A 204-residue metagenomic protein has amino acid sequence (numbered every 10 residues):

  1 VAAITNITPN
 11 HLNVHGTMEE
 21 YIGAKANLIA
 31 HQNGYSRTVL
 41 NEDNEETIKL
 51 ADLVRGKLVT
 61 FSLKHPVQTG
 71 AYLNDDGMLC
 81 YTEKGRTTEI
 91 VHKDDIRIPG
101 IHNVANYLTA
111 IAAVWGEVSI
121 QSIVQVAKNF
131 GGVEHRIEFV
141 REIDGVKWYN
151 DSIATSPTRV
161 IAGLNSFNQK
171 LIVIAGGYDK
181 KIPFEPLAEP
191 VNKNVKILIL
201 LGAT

Functional and structural regions predicted by a protein language model:
V1-F61, Y72-L73, V91-R97: Flexible active-site lid/hinge loop adjacent to a nucleotide/diphosphate and Mg2+-phosphate binding pocket
A2-T5, Y21, V39, L58 (+5 more regions): Residue-level signal for inorganic ion chemistry
I7-N10, L63-P66, G176-D179, G202-A203: Short, acidic/turn-prone active-site loops that include or flank metal/cofactor- and phosphate-binding residues
T38-E42, I174-A175, N194-A203: Short internal beta-strands
N44-K49, P66-Q68, K181-I182, T204: Short, charged/polar "capping" segments at the starts of alpha-helices and the immediately preceding loops
R55-N74, V124-K128, E138, L201: Beta-strand->loop->alpha-helix junctions that form or flank phosphate-binding loops in nucleotide-handling enzymes
D76-K84: Short polybasic amphipathic segments
I90-K196: Nucleotide phosphate-binding/pyrophosphate-handling subdomain across enzymes that bind or process nucleotide phosphates
